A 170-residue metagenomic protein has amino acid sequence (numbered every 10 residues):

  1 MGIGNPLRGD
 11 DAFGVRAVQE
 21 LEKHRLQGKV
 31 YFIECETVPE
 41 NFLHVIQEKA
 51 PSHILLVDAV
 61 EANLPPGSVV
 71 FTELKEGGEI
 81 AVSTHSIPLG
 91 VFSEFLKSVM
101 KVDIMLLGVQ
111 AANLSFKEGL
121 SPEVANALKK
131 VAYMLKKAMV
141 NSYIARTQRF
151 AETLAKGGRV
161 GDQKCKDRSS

Functional and structural regions predicted by a protein language model:
M1-A111, E118-V140, R146-F150, G157 (+1 more regions): N-terminal catalytic or cofactor-binding beta/alpha core of small enzyme domains
S169-S170: Serine residues within intrinsically disordered or low-complexity segments
